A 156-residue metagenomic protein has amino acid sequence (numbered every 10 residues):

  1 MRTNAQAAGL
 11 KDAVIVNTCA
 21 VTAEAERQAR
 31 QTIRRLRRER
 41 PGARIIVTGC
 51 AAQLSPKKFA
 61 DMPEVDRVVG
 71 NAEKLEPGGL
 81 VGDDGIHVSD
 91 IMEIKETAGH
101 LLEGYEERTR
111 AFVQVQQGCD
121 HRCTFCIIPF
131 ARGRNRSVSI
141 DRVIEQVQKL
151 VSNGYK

Functional and structural regions predicted by a protein language model:
M1-K156: Proteins enriched for Cys/Gly/acidic motifs involved in redox and nucleic-acid/cofactor modification
